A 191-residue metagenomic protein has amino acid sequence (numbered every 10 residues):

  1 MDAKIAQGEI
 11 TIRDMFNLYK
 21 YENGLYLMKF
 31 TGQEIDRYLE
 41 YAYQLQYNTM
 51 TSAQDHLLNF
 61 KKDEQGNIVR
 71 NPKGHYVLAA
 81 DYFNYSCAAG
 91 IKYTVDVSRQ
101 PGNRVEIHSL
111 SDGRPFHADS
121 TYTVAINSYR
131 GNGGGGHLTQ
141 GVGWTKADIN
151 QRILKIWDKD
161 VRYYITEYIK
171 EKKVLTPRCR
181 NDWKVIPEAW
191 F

Functional and structural regions predicted by a protein language model:
M1-F191: Catalytic centers of hydrolytic enzymes
